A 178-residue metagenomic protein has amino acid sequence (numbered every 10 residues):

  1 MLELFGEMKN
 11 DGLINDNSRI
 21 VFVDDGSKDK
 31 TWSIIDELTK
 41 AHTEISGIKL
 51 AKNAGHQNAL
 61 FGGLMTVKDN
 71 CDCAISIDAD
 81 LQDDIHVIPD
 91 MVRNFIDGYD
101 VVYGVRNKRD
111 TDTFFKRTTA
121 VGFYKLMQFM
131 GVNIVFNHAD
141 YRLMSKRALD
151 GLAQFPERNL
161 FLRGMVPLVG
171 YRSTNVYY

Functional and structural regions predicted by a protein language model:
M1, F5, K9-G26, I48-K49: Short beta-strand/loop segment that forms part of the nucleotide-sugar
L2, G6-K9, D36, L64 (+3 more regions): A structural alpha-helix within SAM-dependent methyltransferase catalytic domains
I14, K40, R163-Y178: Hydrophobic helical membrane-anchoring modules
S18-V21, W32-T66: Conserved donor nucleotide-binding strand/loop of the catalytic core
D24-S33, L81-Q82: A conserved acidic beta->alpha catalytic loop
D25, L50, A79, R106 (+1 more regions): Active-site loop/turn elements of alpha/beta-hydrolase fold enzymes, especially the short glycine-/histidine-rich
I48-K52, H56-T66, C73, I85-M165: Acceptor/aglycone-binding surface of glycosyltransferases and processive sugar-polymer synthases
N70-Q82: Short beta-strand-to-loop acidic/aromatic patch adjacent to the donor-nucleotide binding site
